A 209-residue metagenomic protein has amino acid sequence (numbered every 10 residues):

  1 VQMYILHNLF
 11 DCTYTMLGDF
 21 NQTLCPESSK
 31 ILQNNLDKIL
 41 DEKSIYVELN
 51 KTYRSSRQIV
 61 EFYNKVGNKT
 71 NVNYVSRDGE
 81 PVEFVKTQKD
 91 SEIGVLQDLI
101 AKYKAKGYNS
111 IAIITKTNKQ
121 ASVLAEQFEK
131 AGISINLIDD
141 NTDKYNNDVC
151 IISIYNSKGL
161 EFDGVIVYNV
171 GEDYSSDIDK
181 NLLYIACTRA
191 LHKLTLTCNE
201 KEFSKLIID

Functional and structural regions predicted by a protein language model:
V1-D209: Conserved helicase motor core of SF1/SF2 NTP-dependent helicases
